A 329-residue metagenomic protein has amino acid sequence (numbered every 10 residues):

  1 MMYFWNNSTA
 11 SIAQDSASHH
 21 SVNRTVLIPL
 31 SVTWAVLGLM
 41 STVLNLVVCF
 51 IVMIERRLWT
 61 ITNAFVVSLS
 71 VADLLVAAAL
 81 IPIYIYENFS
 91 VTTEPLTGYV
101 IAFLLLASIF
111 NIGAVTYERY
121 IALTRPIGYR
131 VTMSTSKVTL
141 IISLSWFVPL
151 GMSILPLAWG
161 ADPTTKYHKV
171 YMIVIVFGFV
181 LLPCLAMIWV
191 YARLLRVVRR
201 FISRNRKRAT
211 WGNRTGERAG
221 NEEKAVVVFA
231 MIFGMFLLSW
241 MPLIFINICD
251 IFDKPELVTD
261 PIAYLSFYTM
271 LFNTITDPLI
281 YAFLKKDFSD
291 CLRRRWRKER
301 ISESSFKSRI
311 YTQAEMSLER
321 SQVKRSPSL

Functional and structural regions predicted by a protein language model:
M1-S18, R200-V227, K286-L329: Intrinsically disordered regulatory tails of 7TM GPCRs
N23-A35, T62-V115, A122, R130: Extracellular TM2-ECL1-early TM3 structural module of rhodopsin-like
V26-E55: First transmembrane helix
W34-G38, L75-V91, I101, L105 (+4 more regions): Helix-to-loop junction signature of class
L37-G38, S68-L80, L106, K137-S153 (+3 more regions): Alpha-helical transmembrane segments of multi-pass membrane proteins
L104-A114, I121-K166, L182-R196: Fourth transmembrane helix
I112-L123, V174-T210, V226-D250, I280-F283: Class A (rhodopsin-like) GPCR signature focused on the TM5-ICL3 interface and adjacent 7TM helical core
A186-M187, L238, I244-F245, Y264-E315: Seventh transmembrane helix
